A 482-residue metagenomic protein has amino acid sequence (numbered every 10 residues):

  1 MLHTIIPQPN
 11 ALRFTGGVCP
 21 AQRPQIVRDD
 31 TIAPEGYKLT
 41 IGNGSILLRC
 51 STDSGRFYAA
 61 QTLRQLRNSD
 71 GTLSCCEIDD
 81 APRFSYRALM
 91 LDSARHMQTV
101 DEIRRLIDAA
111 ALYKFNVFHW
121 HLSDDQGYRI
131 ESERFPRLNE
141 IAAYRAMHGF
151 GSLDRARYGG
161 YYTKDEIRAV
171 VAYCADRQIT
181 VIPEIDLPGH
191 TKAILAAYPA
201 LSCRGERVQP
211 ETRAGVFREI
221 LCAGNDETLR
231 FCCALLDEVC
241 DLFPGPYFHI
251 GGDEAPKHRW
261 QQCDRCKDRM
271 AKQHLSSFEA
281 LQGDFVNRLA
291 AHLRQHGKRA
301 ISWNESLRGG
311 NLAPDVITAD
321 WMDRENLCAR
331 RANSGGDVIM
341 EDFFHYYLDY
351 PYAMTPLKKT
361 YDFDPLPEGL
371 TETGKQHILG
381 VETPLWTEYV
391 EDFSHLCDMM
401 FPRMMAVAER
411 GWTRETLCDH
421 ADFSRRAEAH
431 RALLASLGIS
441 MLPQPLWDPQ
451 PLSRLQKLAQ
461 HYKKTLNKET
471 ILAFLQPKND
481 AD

Functional and structural regions predicted by a protein language model:
M1-S85, A300-L307, P314, A429-K468 (+1 more regions): Acidic, contiguous N-terminal accessory segments
L2-R13, P34-Y247, R288, H292 (+1 more regions): Feature activates predominantly on carbohydrate-active enzymes
R87-L91, F118-W120, V181-I185, F248-I250 (+4 more regions): Hydrophobic faces of well-ordered beta-strands that scaffold small-molecule active sites in alpha/beta enzyme cores
A94, S123-G127, D186-H190, D253-A255 (+4 more regions): Active-site beta-loop-alpha junctions enriched in small/polar residues
R105, Y162-A169, E227-A234, A280-R288 (+6 more regions): Generic recognition of stable, solvent-exposed alpha-helical segments in well-folded globular domains
I194-A200, Q209-V316, W321-R330, G335: Active-site neighborhood of glycoside hydrolase catalytic domains
A300-E305, G310-V316, M322-D482: Flexible, acidic glycine-rich loops studded with aromatic residues
